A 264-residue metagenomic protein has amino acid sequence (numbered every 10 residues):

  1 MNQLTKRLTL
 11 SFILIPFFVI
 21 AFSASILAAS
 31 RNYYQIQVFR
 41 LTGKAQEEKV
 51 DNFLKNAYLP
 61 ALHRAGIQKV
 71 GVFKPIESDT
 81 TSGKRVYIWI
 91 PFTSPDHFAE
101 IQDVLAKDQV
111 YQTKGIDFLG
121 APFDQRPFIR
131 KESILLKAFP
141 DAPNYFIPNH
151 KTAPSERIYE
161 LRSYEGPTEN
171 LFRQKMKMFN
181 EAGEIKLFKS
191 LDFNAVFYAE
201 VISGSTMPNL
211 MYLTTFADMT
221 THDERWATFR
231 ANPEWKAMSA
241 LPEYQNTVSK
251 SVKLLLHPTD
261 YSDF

Functional and structural regions predicted by a protein language model:
M1-L10: N-terminal secretory signal peptides that target proteins for export/translocation
T9-S23: Bacterial N-terminal signal peptides
L27-Q112, I116-W235, Y244-F264: Short S/T/G/P-rich N-terminal loop/turn motif that feeds into the first structured element of a domain
